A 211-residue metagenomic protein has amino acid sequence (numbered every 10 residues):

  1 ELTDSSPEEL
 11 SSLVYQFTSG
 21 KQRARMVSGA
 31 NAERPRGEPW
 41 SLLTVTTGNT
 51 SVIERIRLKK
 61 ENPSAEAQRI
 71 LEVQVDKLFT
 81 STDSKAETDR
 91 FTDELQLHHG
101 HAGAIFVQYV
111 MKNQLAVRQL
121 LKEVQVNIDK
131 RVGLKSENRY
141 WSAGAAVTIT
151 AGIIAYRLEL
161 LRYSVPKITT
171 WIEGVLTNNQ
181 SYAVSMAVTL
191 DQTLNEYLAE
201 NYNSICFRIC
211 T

Functional and structural regions predicted by a protein language model:
E1-T3: Conserved Walker B
S5, E9-N31, L43, V52-T211: Extended alpha-helical interface modules used as scaffolds for assembling large macromolecular complexes
E38-S41: Short loop/turn elements that form and flank the Walker-type P-loop nucleotide-binding site in RecA-like NTPase cores
